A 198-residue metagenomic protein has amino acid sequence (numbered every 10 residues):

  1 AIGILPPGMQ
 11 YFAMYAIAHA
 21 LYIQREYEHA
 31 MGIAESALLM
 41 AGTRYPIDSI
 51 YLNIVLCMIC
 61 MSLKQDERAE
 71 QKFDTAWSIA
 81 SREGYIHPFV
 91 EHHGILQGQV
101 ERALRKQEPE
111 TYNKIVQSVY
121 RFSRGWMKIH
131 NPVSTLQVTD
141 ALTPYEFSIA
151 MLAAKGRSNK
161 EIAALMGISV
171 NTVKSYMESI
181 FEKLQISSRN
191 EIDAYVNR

Functional and structural regions predicted by a protein language model:
I2-P7, A41-T43, S81-R82, K174: Helix-capping and short linker residues that terminate individual alpha-solenoid repeat units
A16-S36, A41, P46-S49, N53-P144 (+3 more regions): Linker/hinge segments immediately adjacent to helix-turn-helix/homeobox DNA-binding domains
K128-E178, E182-S187, E191-R198: Helix-turn-helix DNA-binding segment
